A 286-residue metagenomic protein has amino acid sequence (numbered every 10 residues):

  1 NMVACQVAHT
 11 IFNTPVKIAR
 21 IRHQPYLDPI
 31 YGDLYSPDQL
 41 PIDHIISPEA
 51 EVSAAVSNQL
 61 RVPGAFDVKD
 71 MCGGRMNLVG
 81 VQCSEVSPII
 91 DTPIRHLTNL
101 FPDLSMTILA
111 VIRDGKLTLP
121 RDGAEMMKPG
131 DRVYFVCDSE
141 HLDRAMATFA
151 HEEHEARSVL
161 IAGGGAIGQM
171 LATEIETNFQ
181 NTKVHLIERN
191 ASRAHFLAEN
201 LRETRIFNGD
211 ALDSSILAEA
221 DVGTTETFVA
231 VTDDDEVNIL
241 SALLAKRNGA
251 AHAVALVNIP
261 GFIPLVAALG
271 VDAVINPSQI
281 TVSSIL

Functional and structural regions predicted by a protein language model:
N1-L286: Cytosolic regulatory regions of ion transport systems
